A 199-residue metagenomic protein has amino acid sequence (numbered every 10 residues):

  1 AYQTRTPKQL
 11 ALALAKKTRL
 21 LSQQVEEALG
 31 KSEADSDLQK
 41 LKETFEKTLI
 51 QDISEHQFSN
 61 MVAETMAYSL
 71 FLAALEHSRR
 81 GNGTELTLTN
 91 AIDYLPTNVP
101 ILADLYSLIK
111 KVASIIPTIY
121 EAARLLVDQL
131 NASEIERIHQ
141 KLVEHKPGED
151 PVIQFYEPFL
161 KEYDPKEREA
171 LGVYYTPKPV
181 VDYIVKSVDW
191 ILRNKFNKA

Functional and structural regions predicted by a protein language model:
A1-A122, Y174-A199: Charged, often flexible domain-edge or linker segments that flank or initiate folded functional domains
L49, V99-S107, Q129-R137, K161-P165: Short acidic (Asp/Glu) and glycine-rich catalytic loops that position anionic groups and cofactors
F71, A91, K110, Q129-V143 (+1 more regions): A broadly tuned "polar low-complexity/structure-edge" signature
I138-V143, P147-Q154, F159-A199: SAM-dependent methyltransferase catalytic region
